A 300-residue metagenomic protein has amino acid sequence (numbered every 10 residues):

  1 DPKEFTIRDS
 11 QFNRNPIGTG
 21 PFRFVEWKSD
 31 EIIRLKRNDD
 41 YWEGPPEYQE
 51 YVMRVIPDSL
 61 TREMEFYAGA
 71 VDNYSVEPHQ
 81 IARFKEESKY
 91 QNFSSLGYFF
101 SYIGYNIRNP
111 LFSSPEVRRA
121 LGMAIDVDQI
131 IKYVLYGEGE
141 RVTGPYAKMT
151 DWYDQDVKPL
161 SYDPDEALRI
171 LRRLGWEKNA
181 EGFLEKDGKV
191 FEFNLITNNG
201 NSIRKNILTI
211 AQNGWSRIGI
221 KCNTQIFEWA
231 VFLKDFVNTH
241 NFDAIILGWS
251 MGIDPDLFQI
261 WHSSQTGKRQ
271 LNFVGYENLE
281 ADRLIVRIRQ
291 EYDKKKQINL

Functional and structural regions predicted by a protein language model:
D1-P46, E50, Y153, D163-R173: Gly/Pro-rich hinge or "lid" segments in bacterial periplasmic/extracellular proteins
D1-T19, D72, G122-M123, K132 (+2 more regions): Exposed, low-complexity coil/turn segments of extracytoplasmic
S10-N13, N38-F84, T209-N213, K221-N223 (+1 more regions): Ligand-site clamp/hinge motif
F12, V52, G104-P110, V117-A120 (+4 more regions): Second-shell loop/turn segments in exported
R23, R34-R37, N92, S113-N213 (+1 more regions): Append "and occasionally in soluble cytosolic enzymes with long acidic Gly/Pro-rich linkers
V25-K36, R54-N109, E116, A120 (+3 more regions): Extracellular/periplasmic solute-recognition and catalytic clefts
S29, W176-M251, F273, K294: Ligand/substrate-recognition segments at binding pockets and active sites
I131, W152, R169, R217-L233 (+2 more regions): Extracytoplasmic/peripheral linker and loop segments enriched in polar/acidic and small residues with frequent Thr/Pro
